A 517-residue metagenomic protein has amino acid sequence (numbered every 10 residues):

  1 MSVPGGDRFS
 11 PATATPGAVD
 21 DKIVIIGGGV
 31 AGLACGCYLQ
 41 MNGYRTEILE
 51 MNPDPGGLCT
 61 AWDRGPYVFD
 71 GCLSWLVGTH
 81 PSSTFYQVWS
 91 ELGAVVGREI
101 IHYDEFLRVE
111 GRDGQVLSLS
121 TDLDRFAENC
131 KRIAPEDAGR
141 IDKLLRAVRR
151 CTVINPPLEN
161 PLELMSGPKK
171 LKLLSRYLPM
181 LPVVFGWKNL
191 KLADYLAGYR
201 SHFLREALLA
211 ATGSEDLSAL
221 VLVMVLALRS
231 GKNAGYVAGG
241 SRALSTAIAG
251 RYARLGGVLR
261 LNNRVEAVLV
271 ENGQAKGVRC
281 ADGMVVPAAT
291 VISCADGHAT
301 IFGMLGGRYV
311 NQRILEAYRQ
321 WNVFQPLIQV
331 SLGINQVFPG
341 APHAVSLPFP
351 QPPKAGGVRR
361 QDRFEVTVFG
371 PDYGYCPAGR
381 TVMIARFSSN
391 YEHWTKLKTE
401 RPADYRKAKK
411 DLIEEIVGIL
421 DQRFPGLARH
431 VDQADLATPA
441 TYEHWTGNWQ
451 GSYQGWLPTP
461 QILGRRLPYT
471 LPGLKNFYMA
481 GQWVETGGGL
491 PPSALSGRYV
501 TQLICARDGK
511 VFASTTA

Functional and structural regions predicted by a protein language model:
F9, A14-V153: N-terminal glycine-rich phosphate/pyrophosphate-binding loop and immediately adjacent elements
L73, Q482-I504: A conserved FAD-binding loop/helix module that cradles the flavin
R149-L255, H444-P460: Active-site/ligand-binding neighborhood in enzyme catalytic cores
H202-E215, P425-T486: A glycine-rich dinucleotide-binding beta-alpha-beta segment and adjacent secondary-structure elements that constitute
Y236-V237, E266-A378: Mid-domain catalytic core of redox enzymes that form a hydrophobic substrate pocket/lid adjacent to a catalytic redox
Y252-V265: A conserved beta-strand/loop element that lines the FAD pocket in flavoprotein oxidoreductases
V270, A506-A517: Active-site-proximal substrate-binding core of FAD-dependent oxidoreductases
N335-A440: C-terminal segments that line or cap access tunnels to active or ligand-binding sites in enzymes and enzyme-associated
